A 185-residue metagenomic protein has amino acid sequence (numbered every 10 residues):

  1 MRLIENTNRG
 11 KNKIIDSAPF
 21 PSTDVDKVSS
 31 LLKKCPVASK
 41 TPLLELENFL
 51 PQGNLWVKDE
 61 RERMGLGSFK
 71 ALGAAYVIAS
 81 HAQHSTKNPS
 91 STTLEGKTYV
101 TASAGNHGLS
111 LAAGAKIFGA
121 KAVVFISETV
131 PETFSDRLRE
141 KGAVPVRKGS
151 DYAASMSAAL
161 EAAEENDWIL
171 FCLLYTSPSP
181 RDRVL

Functional and structural regions predicted by a protein language model:
M1-R183: PLP-dependent amino-acid enzyme catalytic core
